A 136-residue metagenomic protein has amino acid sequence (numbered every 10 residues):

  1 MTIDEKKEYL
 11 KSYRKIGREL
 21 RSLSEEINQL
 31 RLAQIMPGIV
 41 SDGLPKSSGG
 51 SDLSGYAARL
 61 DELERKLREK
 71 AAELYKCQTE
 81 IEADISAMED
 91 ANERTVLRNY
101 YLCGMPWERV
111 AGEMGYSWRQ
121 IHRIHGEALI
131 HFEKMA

Functional and structural regions predicted by a protein language model:
M1-A87, K134-A136: N-terminal interaction/assembly modules
C77-E80, A91-E93, I124: N-terminal positioning helix adjacent to the helix-turn-helix/winged-helix DNA-binding module
A87-M88, G115: Short, conserved sequence motifs enriched in acidic/basic residues, glycine, and aromatics that mark functional "hot
E89-M105: Short amphipathic alpha helix immediately N-terminal
R109-M114: Short alpha-helical "recognition helix" segments of helix-turn-helix
H125, F132: DNA major-groove recognition helix of helix-turn-helix
